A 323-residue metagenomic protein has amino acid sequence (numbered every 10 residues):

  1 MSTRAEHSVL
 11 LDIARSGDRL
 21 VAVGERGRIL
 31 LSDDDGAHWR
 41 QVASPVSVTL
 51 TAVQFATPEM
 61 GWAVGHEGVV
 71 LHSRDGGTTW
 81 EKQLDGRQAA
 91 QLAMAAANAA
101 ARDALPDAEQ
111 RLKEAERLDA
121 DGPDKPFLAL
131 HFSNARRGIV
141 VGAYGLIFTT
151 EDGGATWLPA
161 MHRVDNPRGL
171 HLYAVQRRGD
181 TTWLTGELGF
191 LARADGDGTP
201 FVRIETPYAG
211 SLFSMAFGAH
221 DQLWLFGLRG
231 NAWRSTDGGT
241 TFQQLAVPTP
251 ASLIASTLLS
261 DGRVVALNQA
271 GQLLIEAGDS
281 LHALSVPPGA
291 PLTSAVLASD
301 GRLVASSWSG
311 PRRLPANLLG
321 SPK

Functional and structural regions predicted by a protein language model:
M1-K323: Residue-level hotspots at or immediately adjacent to binding/recognition sites across diverse folds
